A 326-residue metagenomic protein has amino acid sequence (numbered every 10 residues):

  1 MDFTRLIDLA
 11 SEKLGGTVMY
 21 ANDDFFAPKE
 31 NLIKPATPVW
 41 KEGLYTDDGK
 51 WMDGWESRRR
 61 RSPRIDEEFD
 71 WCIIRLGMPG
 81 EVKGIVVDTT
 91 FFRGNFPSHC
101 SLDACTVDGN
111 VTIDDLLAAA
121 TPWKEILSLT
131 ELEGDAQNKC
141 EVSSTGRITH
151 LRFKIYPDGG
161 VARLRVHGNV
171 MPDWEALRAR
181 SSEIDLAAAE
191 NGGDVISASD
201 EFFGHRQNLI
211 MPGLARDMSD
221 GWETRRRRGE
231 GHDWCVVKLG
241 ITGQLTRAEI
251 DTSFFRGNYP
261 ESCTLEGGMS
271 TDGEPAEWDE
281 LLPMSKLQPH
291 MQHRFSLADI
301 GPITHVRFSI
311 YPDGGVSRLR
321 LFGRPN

Functional and structural regions predicted by a protein language model:
M1-D66, K83-G84, T90-A119, L129-L132 (+3 more regions): Juxtadomain low-complexity/linker regions and immediately adjacent membrane-anchoring helices
I65-G77, R226-I241: Short beta-strands within extracellular/lumenal beta-sheet-rich domains
C72, D88-T89: Short secondary-structure capping/turn segments at boundaries of alpha-helices and beta-strands
R75, E141, V236-K238, S296 (+1 more regions): Generic structural detector for well-ordered beta-strands
G80: Active-site-proximal cofactor/substrate-binding loop regions of enzyme domains
D115-C140, A276-L297: Extracellular carbohydrate recognition and processing domains and analogous Trp-centered ligand-binding platforms
C235, L245-R247, D279, H290-H293 (+1 more regions): C-terminal beta-sandwich interaction modules and adjacent acidic, Ser/Thr/Pro/Gly-rich low-complexity tails used
